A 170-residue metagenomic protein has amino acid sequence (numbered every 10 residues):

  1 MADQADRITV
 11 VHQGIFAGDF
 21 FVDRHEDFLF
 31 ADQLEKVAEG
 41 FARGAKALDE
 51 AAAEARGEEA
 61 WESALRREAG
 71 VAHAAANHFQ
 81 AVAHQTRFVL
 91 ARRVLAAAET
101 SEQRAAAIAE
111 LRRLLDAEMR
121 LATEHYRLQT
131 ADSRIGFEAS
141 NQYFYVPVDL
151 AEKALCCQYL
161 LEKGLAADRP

Functional and structural regions predicted by a protein language model:
M1-P170: Substrate-binding groove of N-acetylhexosamine-processing glycoside hydrolases
